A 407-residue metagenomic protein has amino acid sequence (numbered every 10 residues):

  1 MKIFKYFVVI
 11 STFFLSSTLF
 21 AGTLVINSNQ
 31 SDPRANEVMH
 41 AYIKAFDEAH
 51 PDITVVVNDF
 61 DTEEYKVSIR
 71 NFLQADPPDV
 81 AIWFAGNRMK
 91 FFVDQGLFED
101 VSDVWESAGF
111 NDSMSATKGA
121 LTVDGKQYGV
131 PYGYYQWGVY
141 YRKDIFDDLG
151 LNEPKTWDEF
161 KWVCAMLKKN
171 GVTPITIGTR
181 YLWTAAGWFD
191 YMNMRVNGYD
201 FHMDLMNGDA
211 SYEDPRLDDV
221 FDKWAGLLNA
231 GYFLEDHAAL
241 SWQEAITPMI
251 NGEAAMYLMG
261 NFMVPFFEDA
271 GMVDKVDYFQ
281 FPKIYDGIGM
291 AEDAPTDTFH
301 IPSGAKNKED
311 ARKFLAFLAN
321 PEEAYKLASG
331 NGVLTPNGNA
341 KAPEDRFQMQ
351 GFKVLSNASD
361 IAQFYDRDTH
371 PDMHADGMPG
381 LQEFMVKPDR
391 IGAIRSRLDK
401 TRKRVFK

Functional and structural regions predicted by a protein language model:
V25, A41-S113, A120-T122, D144 (+6 more regions): Extracytoplasmic "Venus flytrap"/periplasmic binding protein-like
K44, E48-A49, L149, D222 (+5 more regions): Extracytoplasmic/periplasmic substrate-recognition and gating elements
E48, T54, D147, S356-K407: Conserved C-terminal helix/tail region of periplasmic/extracytoplasmic solute-binding proteins
F84-W137, K161, W188, R216 (+2 more regions): Hinge/lid segment of periplasmic solute-binding proteins
M89-L97, T117-E153, T179-L205, D293-P302 (+1 more regions): Periplasmic solute-binding protein
D100-S113, T179, V196-D219, D269-G271 (+1 more regions): Short, solvent-exposed loop/beta-turn-alpha elements that line the ligand-binding surface or hinge of extracytoplasmic
G119-A120, F279, A328-D376, E383 (+1 more regions): Long, aromatic- and glycine/proline-rich binding clefts that accommodate carbohydrate-like moieties
C164-M166, M206-H237: Glycine-centered hinge/linker elements that transmit conformational signals in sensory and ligand-binding systems
